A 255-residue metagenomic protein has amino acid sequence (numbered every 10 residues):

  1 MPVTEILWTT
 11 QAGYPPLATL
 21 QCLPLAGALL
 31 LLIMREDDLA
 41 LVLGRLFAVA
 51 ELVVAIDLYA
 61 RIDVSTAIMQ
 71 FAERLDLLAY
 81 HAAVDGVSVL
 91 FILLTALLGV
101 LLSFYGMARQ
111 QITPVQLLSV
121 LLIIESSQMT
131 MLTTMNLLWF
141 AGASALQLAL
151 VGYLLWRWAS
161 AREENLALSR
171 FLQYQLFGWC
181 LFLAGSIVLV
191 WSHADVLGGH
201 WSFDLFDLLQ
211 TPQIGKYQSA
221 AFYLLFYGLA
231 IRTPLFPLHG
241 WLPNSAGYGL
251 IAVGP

Functional and structural regions predicted by a protein language model:
P2-A18, A26, L30-S119, H200 (+1 more regions): Transmembrane helix-loop-helix hairpins at membrane boundaries of multipass inner-membrane proteins
V3, D63-A79, E164-Q173, G178-H239 (+2 more regions): Juxtamembrane/interfacial segments at transmembrane-helix boundaries in multi-pass membrane proteins
Q11-L23, V84-T95, L138-Q147, K216-L229: Structural signature of hydrophobic alpha-helical transmembrane segments
L20-Q21, L31, T233, I251: Hydrophobic alpha-helical transmembrane segments of integral membrane proteins, especially lipid-exposed positions
A28, A55, A96, S126 (+3 more regions): Small-residue hotspots
I33, L97-S103, L148-W156, Y217-F236: Hydrophobic core segments of alpha-helical transmembrane domains in multi-pass integral membrane proteins
M34-R35, R61-I62, R109, M135 (+2 more regions): Short helix-capping/hinge motifs at transmembrane helix termini and TM-loop junctions
F71-L77, V84-C180, L250-I251, P255: Internal transmembrane alpha-helices of multipass membrane proteins
